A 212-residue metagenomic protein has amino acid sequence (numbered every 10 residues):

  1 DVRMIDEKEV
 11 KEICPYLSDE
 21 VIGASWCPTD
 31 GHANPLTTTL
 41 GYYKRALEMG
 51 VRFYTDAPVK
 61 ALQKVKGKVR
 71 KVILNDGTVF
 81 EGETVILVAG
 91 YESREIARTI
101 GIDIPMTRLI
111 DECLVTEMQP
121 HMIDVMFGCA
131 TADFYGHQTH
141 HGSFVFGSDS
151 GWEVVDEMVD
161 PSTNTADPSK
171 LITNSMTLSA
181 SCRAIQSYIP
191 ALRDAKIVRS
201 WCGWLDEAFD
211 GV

Functional and structural regions predicted by a protein language model:
D1-E7, I104-M106, D194: A short alpha-helix-loop-beta-strand transition element characteristic of N-terminal alpha/beta dinucleotide-binding
D1-E9, I13, I22-L36: Active-site-adjacent segment of FAD-dependent monooxygenases/related oxidoreductases
D6, T55-A57, R199: Short loop/edge segments at beta-strand edges and connector loops that shape dinucleotide/nucleotide cofactor-binding
K11, V59-A61, S200-L205: Short, solvent-exposed loop/turn elements at beta->coil junctions and helix N-caps that rim active or binding pockets
C14-I22, Q63-R70, E207-G211: A short, glycine/Asx- and small/polar-enriched loop/turn that sits immediately N-terminal to a beta-strand
S25-T84: Helical element adjacent to the flavin cofactor pocket in flavoenzyme catalytic cores
D76-D124: Central helical "cap/lid" subdomain
P120-V212: Active-site lid/adjacent beta-loop-alpha segment flanking the redox-cofactor pocket in flavoenzymes
